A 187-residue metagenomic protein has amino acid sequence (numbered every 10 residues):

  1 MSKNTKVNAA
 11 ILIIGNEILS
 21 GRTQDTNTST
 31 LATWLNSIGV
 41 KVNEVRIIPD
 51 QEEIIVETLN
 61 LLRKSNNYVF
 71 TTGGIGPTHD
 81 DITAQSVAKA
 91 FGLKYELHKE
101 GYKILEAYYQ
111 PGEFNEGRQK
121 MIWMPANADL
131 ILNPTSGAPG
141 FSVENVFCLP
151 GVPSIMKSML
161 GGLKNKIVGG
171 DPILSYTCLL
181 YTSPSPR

Functional and structural regions predicted by a protein language model:
S2-N8: N-terminal amphipathic/basic leader segments beginning at the initiator methionine
N8-I38, E44-V45: Glycine-rich phosphate/diphosphate-binding loop of Rossmann-like nucleotide-binding domains
L12-I14, L19, Y68-G73, F147-C148: Short glycine-rich or small-residue beta-strand-to-loop segments that form or flank ligand, phosphate, metal/Fe-S
N16-E17, G74-P77, P153-I155: Short glycine-rich anion-binding loops that position phosphate/pyrophosphate groups of nucleotides and phosphorylated
S29-I82, K89: N-terminal small/polar loop signature for handling phosphorylated ligands or for N-terminal nucleophile
E57, I82-G170: Proline/glycine-rich low-complexity loops and linkers
G170-L180: Short glycine-/aliphatic-rich beta-strand segments at the starts of folded cytosolic domains
Y181-P186: Conserved small/polar residues in nucleotide/adenosyl-binding loops
